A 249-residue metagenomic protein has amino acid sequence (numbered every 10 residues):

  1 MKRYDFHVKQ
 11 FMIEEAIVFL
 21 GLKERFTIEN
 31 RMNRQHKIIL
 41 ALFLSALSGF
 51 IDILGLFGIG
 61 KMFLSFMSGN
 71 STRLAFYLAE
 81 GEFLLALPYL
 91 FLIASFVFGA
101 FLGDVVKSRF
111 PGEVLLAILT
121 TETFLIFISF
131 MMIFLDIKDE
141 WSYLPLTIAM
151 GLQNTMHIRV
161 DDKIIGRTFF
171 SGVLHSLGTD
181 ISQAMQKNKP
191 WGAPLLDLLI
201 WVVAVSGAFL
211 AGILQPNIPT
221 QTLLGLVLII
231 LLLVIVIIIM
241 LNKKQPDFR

Functional and structural regions predicted by a protein language model:
R3, K9-Q35: Short, Lys/Arg-rich, polar N-terminal cytosolic tail immediately upstream of the first transmembrane signal-anchor
A46, D139-I165: Hydrophobic core of transmembrane alpha-helices in multi-pass small-molecule transporters, especially MFS/SLC-type
S65-F83: Perimembrane loop-to-helix junctions flanking transmembrane segments
V97, F101, W201, V205-S206: Hydrophobic/small/kink-forming positions within alpha-helical transmembrane segments of polytopic membrane proteins
F101-P111, Q215: Helix-to-loop junctions at the C-terminal end of transmembrane segments in multipass secondary transporters
S108-T121, T220-Q221: Cytoplasmic membrane-interface "Motif A"-like loop-to-helix N-cap segments of 12-TM Major Facilitator Superfamily
F124-I137: C-terminal ends and interior cores of transmembrane alpha-helices in multi-pass membrane transporters/permeases
L224-V236: Symmetry-related core transmembrane helices of the 12-TM Major Facilitator Superfamily/SLC fold
